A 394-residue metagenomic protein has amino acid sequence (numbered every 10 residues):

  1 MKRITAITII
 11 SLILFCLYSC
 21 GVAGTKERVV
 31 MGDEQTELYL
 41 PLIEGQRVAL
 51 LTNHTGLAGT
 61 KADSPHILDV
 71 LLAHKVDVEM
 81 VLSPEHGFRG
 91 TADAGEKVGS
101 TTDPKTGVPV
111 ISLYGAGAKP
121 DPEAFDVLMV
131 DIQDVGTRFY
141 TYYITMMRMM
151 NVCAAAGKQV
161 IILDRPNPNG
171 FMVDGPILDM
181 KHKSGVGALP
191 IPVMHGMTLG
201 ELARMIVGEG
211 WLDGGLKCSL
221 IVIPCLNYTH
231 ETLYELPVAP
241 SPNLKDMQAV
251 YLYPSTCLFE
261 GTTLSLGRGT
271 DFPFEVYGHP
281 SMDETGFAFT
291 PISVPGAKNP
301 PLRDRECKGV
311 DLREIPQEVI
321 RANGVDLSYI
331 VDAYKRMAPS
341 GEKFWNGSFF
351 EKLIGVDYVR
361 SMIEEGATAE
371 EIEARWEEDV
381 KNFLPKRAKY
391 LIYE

Functional and structural regions predicted by a protein language model:
M1-E27: Bacterial Sec-dependent N-terminal signal peptides
V29-E37, K105-P120: Glycine-rich, highly charged phosphate/nucleotide-binding loops
D77-E85, L163: Short internal beta-strands
G90-G95, I161-K183: Glycine-rich, charge-decorated loop segments at or immediately adjacent to ligand/cofactor-binding or catalytic sites
D134-M146: Glycine/threonine-rich flexible loop motifs
K183-P254: Conserved anion/nucleotide-ligand pocket segment
L226-R303: Glycine-rich, aromatic-lined ligand/substrate-binding cores of catalytic and carbohydrate-binding domains
P273, Y277-R375: Conserved functional hotspot residues or short segments at active or partner-binding sites across diverse domains
